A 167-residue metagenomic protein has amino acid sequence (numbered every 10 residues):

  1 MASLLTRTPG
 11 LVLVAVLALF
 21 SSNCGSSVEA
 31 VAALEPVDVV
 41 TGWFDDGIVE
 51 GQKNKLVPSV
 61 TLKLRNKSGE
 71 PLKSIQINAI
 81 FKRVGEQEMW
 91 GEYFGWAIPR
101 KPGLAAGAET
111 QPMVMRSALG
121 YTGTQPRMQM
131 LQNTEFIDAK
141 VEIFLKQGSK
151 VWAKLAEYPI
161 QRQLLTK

Functional and structural regions predicted by a protein language model:
M1-V12: Bacterial N-terminal signal peptides that target proteins for export
F20-N23: C-terminal motif of bacterial Sec signal peptides marking the signal peptidase cleavage site
G25-S59, I160-T166: Low-complexity, acidic Ser/Thr/Pro/Gly-rich terminal tails and inter-domain linkers that flank the onset of structured
L56-P58, I75, I137: Hydrophobic core residues within well-ordered beta-strands of beta-rich domains
L62-S68: Asparagine-centered strand-capping/turn motif at beta-strand->loop junctions
E70-M89: Short acidic, flexible loop segments centered on an aromatic residue
W90-G91, Q147-E157: Beta-sandwich strand segments
F94-G148, Q163-L165: Short, solvent-exposed, Trp/other aromatic-anchored flexible loops in extracytoplasmic proteins
